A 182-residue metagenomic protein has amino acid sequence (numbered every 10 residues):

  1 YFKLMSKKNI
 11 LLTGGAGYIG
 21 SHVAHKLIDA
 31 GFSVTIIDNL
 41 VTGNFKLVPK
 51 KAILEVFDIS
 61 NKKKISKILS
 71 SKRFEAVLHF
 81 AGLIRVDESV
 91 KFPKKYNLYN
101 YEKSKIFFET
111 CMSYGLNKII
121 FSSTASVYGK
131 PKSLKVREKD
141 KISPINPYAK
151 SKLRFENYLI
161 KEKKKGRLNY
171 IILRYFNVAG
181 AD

Functional and structural regions predicted by a protein language model:
Y1-A181: N-terminal Rossmann-like NAD(P)+-binding domain of SDR-like oxidoreductases, especially those catalyzing
